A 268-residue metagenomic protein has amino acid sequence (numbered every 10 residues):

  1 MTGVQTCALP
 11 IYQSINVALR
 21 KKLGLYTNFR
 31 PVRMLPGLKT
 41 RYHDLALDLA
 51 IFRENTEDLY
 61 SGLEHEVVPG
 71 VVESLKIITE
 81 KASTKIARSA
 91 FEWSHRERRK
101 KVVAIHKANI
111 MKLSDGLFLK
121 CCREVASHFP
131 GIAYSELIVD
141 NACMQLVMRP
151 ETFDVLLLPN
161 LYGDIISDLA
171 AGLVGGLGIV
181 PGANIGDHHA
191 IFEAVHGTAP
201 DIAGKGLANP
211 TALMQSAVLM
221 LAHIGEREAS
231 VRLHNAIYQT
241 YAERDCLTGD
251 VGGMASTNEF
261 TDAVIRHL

Functional and structural regions predicted by a protein language model:
T2-L9: Short, small-residue-biased leader/transition segments that mark boundaries at the very start of proteins
A8, R30-V32, A50-E54, I105 (+2 more regions): Short beta-strand segments
Y12-K81: Flexible glycine-/small-residue-enriched beta->alpha junction loops that bind anionic phosphate/pyrophosphate groups
A18-L35, H128-S135, V180-E193, A203: Short, acidic/small-residue loops that bind anionic groups at enzyme active sites
V68-D140, T152: Glycine-rich phosphate/diphosphate-binding loop of Rossmann-like nucleotide-binding domains
E97-H106, F129-L137, E226-H234, A242-M254: Flexible, glycine/charged-enriched surface loops at secondary-structure junctions
L146-R232, A236-D245: Glycine-rich phosphate/nucleotide-binding loop
